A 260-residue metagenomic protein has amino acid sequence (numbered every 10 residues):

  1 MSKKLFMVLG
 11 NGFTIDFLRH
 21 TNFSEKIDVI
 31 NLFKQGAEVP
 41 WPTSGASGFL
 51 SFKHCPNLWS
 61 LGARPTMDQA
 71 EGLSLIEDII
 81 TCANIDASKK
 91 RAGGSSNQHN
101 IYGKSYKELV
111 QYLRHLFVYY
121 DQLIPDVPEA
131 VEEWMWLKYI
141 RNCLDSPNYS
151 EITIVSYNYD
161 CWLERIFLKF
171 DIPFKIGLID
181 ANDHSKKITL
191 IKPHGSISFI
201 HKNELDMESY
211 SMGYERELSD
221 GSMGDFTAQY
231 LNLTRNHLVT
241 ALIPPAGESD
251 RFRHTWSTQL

Functional and structural regions predicted by a protein language model:
M1-I152, Y157-L163: Gly/serine-rich nucleotide phosphate-binding loop at the start of the catalytic core of nucleotide/ADP-ribose-handling
H20-T21, L168, E204-L205: Short coil/turn segments at secondary-structure boundaries
G36-S44, D180-S198: Short, flexible loop segments at boundaries between secondary-structure elements
A46-H54, A63, G221-L260: Acidic, metal/cofactor-coordinating or nucleic-acid-engaging core segments within structured domains
E151, I166, W256-L260: Extended, basic/helix-rich recognition subdomains
W162-F170: Short active-site loop/helix that positions an aromatic residue
F170-D183: A short alpha->loop->secondary-structure connector
L190-T234, L238: A recognition module on extended beta-rich or small alphabeta surfaces enriched in W/G with H and D/E
